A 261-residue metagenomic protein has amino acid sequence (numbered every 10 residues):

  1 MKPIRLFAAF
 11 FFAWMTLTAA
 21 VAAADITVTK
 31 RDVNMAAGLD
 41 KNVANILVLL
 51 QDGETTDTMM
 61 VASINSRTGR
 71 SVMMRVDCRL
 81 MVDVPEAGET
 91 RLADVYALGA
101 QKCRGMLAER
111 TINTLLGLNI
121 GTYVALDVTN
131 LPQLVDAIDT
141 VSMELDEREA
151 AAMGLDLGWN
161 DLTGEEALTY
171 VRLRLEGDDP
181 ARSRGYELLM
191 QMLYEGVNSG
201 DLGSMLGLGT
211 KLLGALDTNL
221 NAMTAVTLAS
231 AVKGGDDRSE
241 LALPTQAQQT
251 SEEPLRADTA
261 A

Functional and structural regions predicted by a protein language model:
M1-K2: N-terminal Lys/Arg-rich, disordered targeting/topogenic segments
R5-A23: Sec-dependent N-terminal signal peptides of Gram-positive bacterial secreted proteins and lipoproteins
A20-A261: Non-catalytic, solvent-exposed segments at the cell envelope interface
